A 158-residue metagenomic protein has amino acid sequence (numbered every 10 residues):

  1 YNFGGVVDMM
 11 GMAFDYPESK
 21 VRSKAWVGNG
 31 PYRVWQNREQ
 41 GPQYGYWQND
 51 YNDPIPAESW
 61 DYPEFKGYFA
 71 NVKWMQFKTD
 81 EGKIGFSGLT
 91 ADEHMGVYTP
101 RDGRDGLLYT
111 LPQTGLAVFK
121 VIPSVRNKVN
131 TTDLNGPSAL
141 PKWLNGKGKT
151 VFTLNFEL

Functional and structural regions predicted by a protein language model:
Y1-L158: Beta-strand/loop-rich accessory regions of lumenal/periplasmic or secreted enzymes, predominantly carbohydrate-active
